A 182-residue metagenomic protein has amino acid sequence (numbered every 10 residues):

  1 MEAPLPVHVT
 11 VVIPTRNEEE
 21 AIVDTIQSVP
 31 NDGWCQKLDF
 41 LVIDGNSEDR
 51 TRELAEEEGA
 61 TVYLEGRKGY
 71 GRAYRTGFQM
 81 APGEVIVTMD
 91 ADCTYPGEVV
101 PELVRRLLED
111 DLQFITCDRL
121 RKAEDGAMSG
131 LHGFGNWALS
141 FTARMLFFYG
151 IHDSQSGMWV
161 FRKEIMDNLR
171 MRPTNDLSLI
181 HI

Functional and structural regions predicted by a protein language model:
H8-T10, D39: Cell-envelope/extracellular polymer assembly enzymes that use nucleotide-activated donors
E18-N31: Short, well-formed alpha-helical segments that are part of the catalytic scaffolds of diverse glycosyltransferases
D32-K37, E58: Short helix-capping segments at alpha-helix termini
D44-R52: A conserved acidic beta->alpha catalytic loop
G66-Q79, G97-D176: Acceptor/aglycone-binding surface of glycosyltransferases and processive sugar-polymer synthases
I86: Short aromatic/hydrophobic "clamp" motif used to bind/position activated sugar donors
D90-Y95: The conserved acidic donor/metal-binding loop of glycosyltransferases
I180-I182: Conserved small/polar residues in nucleotide/adenosyl-binding loops
